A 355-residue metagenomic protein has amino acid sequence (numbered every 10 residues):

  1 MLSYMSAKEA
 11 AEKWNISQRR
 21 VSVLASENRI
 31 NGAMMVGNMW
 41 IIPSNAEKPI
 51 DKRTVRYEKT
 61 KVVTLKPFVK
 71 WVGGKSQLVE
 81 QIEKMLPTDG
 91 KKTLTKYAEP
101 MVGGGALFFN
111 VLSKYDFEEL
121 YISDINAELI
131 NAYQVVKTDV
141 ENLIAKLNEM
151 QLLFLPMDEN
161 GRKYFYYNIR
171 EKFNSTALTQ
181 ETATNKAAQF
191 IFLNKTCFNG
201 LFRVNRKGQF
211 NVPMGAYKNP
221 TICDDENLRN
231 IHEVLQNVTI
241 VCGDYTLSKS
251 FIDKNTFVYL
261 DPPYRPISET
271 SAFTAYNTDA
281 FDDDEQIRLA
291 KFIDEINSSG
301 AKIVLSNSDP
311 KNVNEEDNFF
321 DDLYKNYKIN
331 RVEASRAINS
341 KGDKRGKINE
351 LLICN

Functional and structural regions predicted by a protein language model:
M1-R20: Polyanion-binding surface elements
A7, I30-R56: Short helix-start
E58-K96, M101, A106-L107: S-adenosyl-L-methionine
Y97-V111, I122-N126, I191-F198, N205 (+4 more regions): Conserved proline-anchored active-site loop of SAM-dependent methyltransferases that bridges a beta-strand
K114-Q236: Class I S-adenosyl-L-methionine-dependent methyltransferase module
R206-Y217, Y264-Q286: Mobile active-site "lid"/loop adjacent to the S-adenosyl-L-methionine
Q286-S335: Conserved Class I SAM-dependent methyltransferase catalytic core
L323-N355: Class I S-adenosyl-L-methionine
